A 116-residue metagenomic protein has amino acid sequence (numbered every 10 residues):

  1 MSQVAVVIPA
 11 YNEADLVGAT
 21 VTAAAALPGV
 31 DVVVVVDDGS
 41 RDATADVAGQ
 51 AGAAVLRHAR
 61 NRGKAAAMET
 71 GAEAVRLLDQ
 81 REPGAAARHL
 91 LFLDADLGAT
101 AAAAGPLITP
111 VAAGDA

Functional and structural regions predicted by a protein language model:
M1-A116: Structured catalytic core of nucleotide-sugar glycosyltransferases
